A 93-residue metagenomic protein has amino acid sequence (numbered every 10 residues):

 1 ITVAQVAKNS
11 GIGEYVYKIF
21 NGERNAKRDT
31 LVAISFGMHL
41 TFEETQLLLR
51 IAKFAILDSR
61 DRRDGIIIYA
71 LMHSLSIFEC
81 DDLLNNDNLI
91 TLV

Functional and structural regions predicted by a protein language model:
I1-V6, A70: Short basic helix-loop element that most often maps to the first helix and adjoining turn of HTH DNA-binding modules
T2, K27, H39-E44, S76: Helix N-cap / loop-to-helix initiation motif
A7-A26, I51-K53: Recognition helix of helix-turn-helix/homeodomain-like DNA-binding domains that insert into the DNA major groove
K8, F36, R50, L71 (+1 more regions): Short polybasic/polar patches that bind polyanions
I12, K27-T30, R62-R63: N-terminal alpha-helical segment
E23-F36: Short, basic-rich loop-to-helix N-cap that marks the start of a DNA-contacting helix
Q46-L75: Short, charged recognition helix plus adjacent turn of helix-turn-helix-like nucleic-acid-binding domains
I67-V93: Intrinsically disordered, low-complexity, charge-dense segments enriched in Lys/Arg and Glu/Asp interspersed
